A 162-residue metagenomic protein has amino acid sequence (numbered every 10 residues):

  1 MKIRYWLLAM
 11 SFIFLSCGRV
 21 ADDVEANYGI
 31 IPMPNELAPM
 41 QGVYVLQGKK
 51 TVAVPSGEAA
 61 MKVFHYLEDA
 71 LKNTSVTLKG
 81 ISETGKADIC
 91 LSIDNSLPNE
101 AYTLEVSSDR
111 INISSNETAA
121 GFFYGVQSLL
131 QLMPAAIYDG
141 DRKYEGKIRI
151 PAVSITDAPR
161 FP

Functional and structural regions predicted by a protein language model:
M1-Y5: Positively charged n-region of N-terminal signal peptides that target proteins for export
L7-F14: Bacterial N-terminal signal peptides
C17-F161: Acidic, contiguous N-terminal accessory segments
